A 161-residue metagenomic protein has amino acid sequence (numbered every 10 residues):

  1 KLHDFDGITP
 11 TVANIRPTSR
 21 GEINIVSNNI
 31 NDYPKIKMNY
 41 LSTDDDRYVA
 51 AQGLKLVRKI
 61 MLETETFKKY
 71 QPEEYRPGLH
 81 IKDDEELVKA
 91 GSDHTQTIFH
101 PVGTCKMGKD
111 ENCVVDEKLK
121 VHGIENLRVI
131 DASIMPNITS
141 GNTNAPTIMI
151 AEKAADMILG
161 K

Functional and structural regions predicted by a protein language model:
K1-P146, A154-K161: FAD-dependent oxidoreductase catalytic-site/capping-region signature
